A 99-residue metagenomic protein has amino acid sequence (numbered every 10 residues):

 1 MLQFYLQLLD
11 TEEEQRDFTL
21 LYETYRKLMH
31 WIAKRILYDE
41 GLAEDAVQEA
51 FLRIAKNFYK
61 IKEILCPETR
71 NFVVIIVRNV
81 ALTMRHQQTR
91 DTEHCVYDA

Functional and structural regions predicted by a protein language model:
M1-L28: N-terminal module of bacterial RNA polymerase sigma factors
D10-T11, F51-P67, Q87-T89: Sigma70-family region 2
Y22-E40, N57-K60: Amphipathic, Lys/Arg- and hydrophobic-enriched alpha-helical face
W31, D45-L52, P67-N79: Structural recognition of an alpha-helix C-terminal capping motif at a helix-to-coil junction
V74-C95: Arg/Lys-rich amphipathic alpha helix in sigma70-family domain 2
